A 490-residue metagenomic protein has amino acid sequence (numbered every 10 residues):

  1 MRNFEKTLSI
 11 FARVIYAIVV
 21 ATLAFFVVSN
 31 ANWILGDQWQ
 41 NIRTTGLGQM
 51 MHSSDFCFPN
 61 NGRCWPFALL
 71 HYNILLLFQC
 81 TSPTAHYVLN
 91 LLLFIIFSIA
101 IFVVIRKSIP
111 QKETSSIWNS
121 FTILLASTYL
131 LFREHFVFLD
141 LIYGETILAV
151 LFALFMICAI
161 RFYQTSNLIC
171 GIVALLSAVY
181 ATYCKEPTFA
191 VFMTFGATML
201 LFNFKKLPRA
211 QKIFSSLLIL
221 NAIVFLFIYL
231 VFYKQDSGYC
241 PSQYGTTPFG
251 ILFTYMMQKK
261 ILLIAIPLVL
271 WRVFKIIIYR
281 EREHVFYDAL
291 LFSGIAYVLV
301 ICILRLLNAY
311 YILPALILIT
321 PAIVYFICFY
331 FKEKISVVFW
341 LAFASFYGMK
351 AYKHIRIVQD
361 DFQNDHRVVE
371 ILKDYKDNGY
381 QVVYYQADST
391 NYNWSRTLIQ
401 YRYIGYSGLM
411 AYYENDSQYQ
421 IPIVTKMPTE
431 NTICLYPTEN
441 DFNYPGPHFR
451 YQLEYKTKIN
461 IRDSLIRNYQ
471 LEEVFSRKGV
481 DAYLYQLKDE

Functional and structural regions predicted by a protein language model:
N3, V20, L200, Q258-H284 (+1 more regions): Hydrophobic, aromatic-rich transmembrane alpha-helices and their immediate juxtamembrane boundary segments
K6-Y16, N119-S120, L218-L220, E281-R282 (+3 more regions): Signature aromatic-anchored transmembrane alpha helix within multi-pass, membrane-resident enzymes that catalyze glycan
P83, Y87, S120-V150, L154 (+4 more regions): Aromatic- and kink-enriched transmembrane "portal" helix at the membrane-lumen/periplasm boundary that abuts
V88-E113, L154, C158: Transmembrane-helix motifs of polytopic, lipid-linked glycan transferases
F102-L131, V150, K334: Transmembrane-helix signature of polytopic, membrane-embedded enzymes that assemble or transfer cell-envelope glycans
A153-G171, K205: Membrane-interface transmembrane helices that cradle and orient dolichyl/undecaprenyl
L304-K332: Hydrophobic/aromatic-rich transmembrane helices and adjacent perimembrane loops
F343-M410, G479-Q486: Membrane-embedded, lumen/periplasm-facing catalytic core of multi-pass transferases that use lipid-linked donors
